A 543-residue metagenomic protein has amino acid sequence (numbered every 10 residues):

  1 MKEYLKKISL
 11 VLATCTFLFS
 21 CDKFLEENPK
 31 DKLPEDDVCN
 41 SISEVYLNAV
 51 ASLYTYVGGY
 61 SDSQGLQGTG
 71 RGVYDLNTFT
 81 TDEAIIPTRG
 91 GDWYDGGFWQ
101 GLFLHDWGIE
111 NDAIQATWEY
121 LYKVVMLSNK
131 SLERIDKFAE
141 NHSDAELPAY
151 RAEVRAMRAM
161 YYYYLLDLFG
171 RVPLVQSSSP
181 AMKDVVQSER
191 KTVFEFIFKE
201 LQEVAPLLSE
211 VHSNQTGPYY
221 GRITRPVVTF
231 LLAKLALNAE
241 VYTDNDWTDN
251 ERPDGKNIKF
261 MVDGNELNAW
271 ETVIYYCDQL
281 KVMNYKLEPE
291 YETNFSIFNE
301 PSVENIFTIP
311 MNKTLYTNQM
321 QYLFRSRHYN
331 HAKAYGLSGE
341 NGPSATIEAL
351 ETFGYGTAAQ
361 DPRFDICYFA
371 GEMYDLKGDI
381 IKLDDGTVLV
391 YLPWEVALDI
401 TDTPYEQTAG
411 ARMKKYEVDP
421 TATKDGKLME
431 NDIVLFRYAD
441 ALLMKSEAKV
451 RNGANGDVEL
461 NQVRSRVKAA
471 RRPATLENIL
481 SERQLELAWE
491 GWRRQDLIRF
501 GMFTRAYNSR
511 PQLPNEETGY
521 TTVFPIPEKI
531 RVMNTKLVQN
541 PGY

Functional and structural regions predicted by a protein language model:
M1-S9: Bacterial N-terminal signal peptides that target proteins for export
E3, F17-E44, A159, I197 (+5 more regions): Bacterial Sec-dependent N-terminal signal peptides
S20-C21, L121-V124, F196-F198, Y219 (+8 more regions): Long, intrinsically disordered, low-complexity segments
D22-W99, V172, Q202, L207 (+2 more regions): An aromatic- and glycine-enriched ligand-binding surface/loop that stacks and positions planar moieties
S43-A51, T55-S61, G65-L66, T88-F169 (+8 more regions): Conserved, well-structured interaction surfaces
P393-R437, G542-Y543: Active-site beta-strand/loop architecture of penicillin-binding DD-peptidases
